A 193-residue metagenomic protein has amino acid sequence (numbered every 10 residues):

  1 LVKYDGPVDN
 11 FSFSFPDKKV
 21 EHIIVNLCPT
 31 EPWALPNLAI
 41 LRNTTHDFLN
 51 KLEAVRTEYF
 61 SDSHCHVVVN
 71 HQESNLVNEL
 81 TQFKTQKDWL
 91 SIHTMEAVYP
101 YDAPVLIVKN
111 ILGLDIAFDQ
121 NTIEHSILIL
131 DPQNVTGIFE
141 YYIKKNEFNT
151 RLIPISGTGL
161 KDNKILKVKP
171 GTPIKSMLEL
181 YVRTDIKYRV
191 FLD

Functional and structural regions predicted by a protein language model:
L1-Y59, H71-Q72, Y101: Iron-sulfur-cluster electron-transfer modules
Y4, F11-F15, S61-D62, H66-I174 (+2 more regions): Hydrophobic alpha-helical positions that pack around
